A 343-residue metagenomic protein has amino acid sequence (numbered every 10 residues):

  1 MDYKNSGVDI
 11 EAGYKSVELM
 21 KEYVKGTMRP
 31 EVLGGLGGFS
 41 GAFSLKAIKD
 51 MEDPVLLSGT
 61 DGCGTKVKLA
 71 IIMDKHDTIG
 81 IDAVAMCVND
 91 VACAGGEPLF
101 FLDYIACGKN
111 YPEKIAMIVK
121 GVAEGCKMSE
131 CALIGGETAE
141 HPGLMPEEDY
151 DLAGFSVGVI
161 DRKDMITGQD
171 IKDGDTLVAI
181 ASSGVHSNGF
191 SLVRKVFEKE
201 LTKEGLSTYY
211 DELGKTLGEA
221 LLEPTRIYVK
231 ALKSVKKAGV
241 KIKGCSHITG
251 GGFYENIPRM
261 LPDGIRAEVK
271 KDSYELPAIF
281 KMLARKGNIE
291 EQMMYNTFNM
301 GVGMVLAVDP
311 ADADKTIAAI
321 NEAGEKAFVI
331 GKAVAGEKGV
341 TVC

Functional and structural regions predicted by a protein language model:
M1-E31: N-terminal amphipathic/basic leader segments beginning at the initiator methionine
D2-S6, K114, I118-S129, M145-Y150 (+2 more regions): Glycine-/charge-enriched secondary-structure boundary and capping motifs
D9, D61, G174, H247 (+1 more regions): Residue-level signature of catalytic and energy-coupling elements of molecular machines, predominantly ATP/GTP-dependent
V17, A116-V119, F190: Hydrophobic face of alpha-helices
M20, A42, C87-V88, V193-V196 (+4 more regions): Buried hydrophobic packing segments
E22, M28-S183: Glycine-rich phosphate/pyrophosphate-binding loop regions near the starts of catalytic domains
S40, G62, G158-I160, S182-H186 (+6 more regions): Glycine-rich beta-alpha junction loops
D173-E219: Acidic, glycine-rich loop-and-beta core segments that form the ion-binding/anion-interacting portion of active sites
